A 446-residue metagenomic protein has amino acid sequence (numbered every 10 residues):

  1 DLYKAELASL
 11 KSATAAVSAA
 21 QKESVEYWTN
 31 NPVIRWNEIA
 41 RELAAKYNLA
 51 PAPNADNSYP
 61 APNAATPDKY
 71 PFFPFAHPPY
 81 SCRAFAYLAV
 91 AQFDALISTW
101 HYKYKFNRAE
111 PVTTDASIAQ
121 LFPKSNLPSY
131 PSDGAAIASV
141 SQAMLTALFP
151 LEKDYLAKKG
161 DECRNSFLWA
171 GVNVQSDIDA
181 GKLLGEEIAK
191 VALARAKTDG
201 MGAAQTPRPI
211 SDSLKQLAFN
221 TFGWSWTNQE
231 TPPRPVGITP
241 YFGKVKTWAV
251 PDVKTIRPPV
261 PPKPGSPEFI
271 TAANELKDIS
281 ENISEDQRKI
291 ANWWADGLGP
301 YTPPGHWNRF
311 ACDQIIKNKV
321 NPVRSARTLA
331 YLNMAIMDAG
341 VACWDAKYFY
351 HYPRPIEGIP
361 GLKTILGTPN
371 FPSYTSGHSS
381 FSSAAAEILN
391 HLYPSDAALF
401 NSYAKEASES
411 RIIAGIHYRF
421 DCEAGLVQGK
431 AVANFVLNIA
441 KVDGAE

Functional and structural regions predicted by a protein language model:
D1-E446: Acidic/polar surface patches and capping/hinge elements
